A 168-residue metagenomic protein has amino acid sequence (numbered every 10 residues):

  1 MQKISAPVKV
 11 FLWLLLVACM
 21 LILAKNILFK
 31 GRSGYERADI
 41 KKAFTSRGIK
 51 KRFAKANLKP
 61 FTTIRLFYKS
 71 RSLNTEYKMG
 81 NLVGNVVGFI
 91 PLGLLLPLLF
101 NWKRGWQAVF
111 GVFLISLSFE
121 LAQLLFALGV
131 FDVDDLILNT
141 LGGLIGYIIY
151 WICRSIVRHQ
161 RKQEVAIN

Functional and structural regions predicted by a protein language model:
M1-L128, W151-N168: Bulky hydrophobic segments
A127, F131-Y150: Alpha-helical transmembrane segments that form the membrane-embedded catalytic/substrate-binding core of multi-pass
